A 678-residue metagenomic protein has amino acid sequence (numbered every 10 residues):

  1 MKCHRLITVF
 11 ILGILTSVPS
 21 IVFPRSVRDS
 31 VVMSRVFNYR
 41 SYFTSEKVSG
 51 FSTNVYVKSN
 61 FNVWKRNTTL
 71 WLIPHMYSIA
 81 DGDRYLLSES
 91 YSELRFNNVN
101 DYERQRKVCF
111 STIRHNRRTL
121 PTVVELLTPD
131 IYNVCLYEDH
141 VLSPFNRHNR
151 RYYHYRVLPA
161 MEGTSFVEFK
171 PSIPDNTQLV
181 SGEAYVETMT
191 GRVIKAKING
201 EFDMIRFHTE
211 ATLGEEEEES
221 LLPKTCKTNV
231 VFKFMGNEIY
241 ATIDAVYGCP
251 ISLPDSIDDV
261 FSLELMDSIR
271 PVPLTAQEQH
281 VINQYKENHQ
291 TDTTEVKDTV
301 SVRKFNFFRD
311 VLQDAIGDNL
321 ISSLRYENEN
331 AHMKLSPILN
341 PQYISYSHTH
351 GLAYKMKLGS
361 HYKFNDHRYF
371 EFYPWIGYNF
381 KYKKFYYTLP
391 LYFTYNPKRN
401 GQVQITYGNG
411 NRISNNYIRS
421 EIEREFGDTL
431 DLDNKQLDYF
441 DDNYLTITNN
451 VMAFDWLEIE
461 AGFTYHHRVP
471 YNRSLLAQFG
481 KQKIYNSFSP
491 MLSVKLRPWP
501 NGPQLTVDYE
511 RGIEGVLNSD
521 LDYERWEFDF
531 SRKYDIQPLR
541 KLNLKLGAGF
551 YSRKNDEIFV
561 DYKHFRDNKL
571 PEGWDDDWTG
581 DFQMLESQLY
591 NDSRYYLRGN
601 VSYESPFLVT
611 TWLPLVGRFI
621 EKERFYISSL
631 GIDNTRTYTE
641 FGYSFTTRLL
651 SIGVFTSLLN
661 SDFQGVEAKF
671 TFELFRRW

Functional and structural regions predicted by a protein language model:
M1-T8: Bacterial N-terminal signal peptides that target proteins for export
V9-S17: Bacterial N-terminal signal peptides
P19-P24: Boundary at the C-terminal end of the N-terminal hydrophobic targeting segment
S26-T119, E278-V281: Solvent-exposed N-terminal domain segments of exported/luminal and surface proteins
V57-K65, V230-N237, C249-I257, G408-N415 (+1 more regions): Short, conserved secondary-structure transition motifs
E103-V180: Flexible, processing/modification-adjacent segments and terminal tails in exported/periplasmic/extracellular proteins
T128-Y132, L136-V141, E264-W678: Exposed, low-structure sequence patches enriched in small/polar residues
V157, E162-E264: Gly/Pro-enriched, hydrophobic low-complexity segments that function as extracytoplasmic propeptides/linkers
